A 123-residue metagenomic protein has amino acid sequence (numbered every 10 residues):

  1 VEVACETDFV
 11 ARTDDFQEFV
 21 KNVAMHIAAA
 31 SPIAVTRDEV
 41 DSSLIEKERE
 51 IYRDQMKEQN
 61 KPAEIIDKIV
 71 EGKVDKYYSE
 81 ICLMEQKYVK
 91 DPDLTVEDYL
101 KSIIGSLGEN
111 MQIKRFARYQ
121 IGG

Functional and structural regions predicted by a protein language model:
V1-G123: N-terminal assembly/interaction segments in proteins that build large macromolecular machines
